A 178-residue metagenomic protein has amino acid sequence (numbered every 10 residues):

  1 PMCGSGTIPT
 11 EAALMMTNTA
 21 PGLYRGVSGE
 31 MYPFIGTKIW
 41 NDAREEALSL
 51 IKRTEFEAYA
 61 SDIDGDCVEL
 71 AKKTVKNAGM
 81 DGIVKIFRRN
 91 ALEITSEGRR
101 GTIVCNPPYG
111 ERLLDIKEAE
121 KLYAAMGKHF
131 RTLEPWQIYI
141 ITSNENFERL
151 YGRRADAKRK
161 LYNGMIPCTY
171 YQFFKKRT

Functional and structural regions predicted by a protein language model:
P1-T95, R112, E118: Conserved S-adenosyl-L-methionine
R89-E93, E97-T178: C-terminal catalytic and target-recognition region of SAM-dependent MTase-like enzymes, primarily methyltransferases
